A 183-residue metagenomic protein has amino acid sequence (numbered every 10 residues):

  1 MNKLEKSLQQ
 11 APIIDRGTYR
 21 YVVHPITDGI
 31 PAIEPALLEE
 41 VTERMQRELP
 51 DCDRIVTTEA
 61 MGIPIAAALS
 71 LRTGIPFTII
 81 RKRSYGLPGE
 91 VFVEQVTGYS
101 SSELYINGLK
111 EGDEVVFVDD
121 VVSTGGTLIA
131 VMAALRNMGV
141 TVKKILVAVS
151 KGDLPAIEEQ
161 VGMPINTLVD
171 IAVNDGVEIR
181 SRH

Functional and structural regions predicted by a protein language model:
M1-D51: Active-site-facing substrate-recognition patch
E39-F92: Conserved PRPP/pyrophosphate-binding segment of the phosphoribosyltransferase/PRPP-pathway fold
D51, E111-G112, V161: Residue-level preference for short coil/turn positions at secondary-structure junctions
D53-R54, E114-V116: Structural motif
I75-V115, S181: Short, glycine/charge-rich flexible loops or terminal/linker lids adjacent to PRPP-binding catalytic cores
D120, G125: Conserved G/P- and acidic residue-centered "switch" motifs that form tight phosphate/ATP-binding loops in soluble
A133-H183: PRPP-dependent phosphoribosyltransferase catalytic core
